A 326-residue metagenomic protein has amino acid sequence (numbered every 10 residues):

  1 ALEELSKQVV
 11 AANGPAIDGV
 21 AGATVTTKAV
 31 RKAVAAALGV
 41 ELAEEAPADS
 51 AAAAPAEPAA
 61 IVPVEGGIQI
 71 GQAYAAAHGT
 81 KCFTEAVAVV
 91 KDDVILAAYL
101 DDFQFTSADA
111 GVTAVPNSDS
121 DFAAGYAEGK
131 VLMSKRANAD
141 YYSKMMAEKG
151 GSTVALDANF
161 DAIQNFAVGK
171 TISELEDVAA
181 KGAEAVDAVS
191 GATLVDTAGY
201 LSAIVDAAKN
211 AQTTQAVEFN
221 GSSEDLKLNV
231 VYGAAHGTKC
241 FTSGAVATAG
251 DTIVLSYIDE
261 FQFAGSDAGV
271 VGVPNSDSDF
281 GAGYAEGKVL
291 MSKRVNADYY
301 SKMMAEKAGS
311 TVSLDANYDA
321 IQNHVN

Functional and structural regions predicted by a protein language model:
A1-P47, V62-N326: Active-site- and interface-proximal helix/loop "cap" or "latch" segments in soluble metabolic and energy-transducing
P47-A60: Ser/Thr/Gly/Pro-rich low-complexity, disordered linker/stalk segments of secreted and cell-surface proteins
